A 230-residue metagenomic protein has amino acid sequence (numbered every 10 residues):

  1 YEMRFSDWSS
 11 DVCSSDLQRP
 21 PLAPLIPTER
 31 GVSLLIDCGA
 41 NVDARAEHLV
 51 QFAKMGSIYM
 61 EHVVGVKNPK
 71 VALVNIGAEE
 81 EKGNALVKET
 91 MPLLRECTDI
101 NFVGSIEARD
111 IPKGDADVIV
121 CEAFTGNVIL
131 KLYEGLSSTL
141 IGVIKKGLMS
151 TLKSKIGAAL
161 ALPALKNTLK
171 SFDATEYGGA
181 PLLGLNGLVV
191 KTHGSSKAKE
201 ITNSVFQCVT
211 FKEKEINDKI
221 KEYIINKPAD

Functional and structural regions predicted by a protein language model:
Y1-W8, V12: Single conserved hydrophobic/aromatic residue that forms the stacking wall/gate of nucleotide- or nucleobase-binding
R4-F5, L17, I111: Structural motif
S6, A44-R45, K82-G83, V128-I129 (+1 more regions): Secondary-structure boundary/capping motif
S10-R19, P27-I36, D115-I119, A123-D230: Glycine-rich phosphate/nucleotide-binding loop
P20-L22, S57-Y59, V103-I111, D115 (+2 more regions): Glycine-rich, charged/polar anion/phosphate-binding loops that engage phosphate groups from diverse ligands
P21-S33, H62-K67, V71: Mobile beta-alpha loop/short-helix "lid" or hinge segments that flank ligand
A40-V50, K191-A198: Short, glycine-rich nucleotide/cofactor-binding loops
V42-A108, D117: Glycine-rich phosphate/diphosphate-binding loop of Rossmann-like nucleotide-binding domains
